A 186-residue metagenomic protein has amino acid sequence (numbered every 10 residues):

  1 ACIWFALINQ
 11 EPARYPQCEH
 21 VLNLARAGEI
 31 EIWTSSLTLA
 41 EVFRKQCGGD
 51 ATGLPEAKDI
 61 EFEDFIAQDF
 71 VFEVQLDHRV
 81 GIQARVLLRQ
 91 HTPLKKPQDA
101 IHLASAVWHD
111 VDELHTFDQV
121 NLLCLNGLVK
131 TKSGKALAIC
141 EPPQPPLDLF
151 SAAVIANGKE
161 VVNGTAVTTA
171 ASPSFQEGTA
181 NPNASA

Functional and structural regions predicted by a protein language model:
A1, S36, K96-L103: Conserved glycosyltransferase catalytic-site signature
C2-T34, Q46-I60, V154-A186: Short, well-structured N-terminal submotif of metal-dependent ribonuclease cores
W4, L39, N121-L122: A generic structural signal for short hydrophobic patches within well-formed alpha-helices
Q10, A67-T92: Acidic catalytic patch
L24, L103, W108-A186: Acidic, PIN/NYN-like endoribonuclease modules and their adjacent C-terminal/linker elements
A27-I32, F70-F72, D110-E113: Short active-site oxyanion
K45, T52-R79: Helix-adjacent hinge/juxtasegments
